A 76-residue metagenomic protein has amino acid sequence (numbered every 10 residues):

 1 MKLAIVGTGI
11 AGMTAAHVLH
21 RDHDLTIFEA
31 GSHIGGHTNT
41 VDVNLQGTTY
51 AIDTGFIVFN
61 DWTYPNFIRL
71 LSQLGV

Functional and structural regions predicted by a protein language model:
M1-A4: Extreme N-terminal starter segment of soluble prokaryotic enzymes
V6, H20-Q46: Glycine-rich FAD pyrophosphate-binding loop
G12-M13: N-terminal Rossmann-fold NAD(P) dinucleotide-binding loop
L19-H20, S72: Anion (oxyanion) recognition and catalysis
T40, Q46-V76: Conserved FAD-binding subdomain of flavin-dependent enzymes
